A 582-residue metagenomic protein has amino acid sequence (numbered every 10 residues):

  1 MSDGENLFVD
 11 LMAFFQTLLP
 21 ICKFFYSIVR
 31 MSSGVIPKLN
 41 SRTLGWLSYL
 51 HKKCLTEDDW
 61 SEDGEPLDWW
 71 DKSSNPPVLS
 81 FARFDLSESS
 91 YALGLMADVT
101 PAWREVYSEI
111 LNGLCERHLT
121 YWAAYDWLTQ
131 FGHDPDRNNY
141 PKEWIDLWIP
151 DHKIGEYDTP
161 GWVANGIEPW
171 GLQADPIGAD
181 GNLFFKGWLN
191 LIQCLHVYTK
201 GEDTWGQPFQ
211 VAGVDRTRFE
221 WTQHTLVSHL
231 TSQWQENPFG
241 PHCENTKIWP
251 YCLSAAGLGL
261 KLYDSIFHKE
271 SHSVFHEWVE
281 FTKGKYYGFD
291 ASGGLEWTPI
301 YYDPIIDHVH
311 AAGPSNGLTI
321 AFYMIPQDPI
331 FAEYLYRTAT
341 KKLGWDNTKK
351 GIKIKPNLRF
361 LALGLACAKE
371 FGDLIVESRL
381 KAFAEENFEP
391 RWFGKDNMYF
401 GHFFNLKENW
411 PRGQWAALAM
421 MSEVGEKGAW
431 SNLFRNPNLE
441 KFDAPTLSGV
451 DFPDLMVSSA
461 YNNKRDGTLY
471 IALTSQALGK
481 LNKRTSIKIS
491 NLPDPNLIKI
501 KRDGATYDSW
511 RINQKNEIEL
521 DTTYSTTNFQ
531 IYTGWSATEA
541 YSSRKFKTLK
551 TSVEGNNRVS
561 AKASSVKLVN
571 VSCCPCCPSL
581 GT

Functional and structural regions predicted by a protein language model:
F8-S74, F81-R83, S90, L95 (+8 more regions): Terminal, non-catalytic domain-edge segments
N40-H51, S90, R104-W122, I145 (+7 more regions): Hydrophobic core segments within long, regular secondary-structure runs in both alpha- and beta-rich folds
P101-K247, S254, G293-E296: Extended ligand-binding groove/face enriched in aromatic
L119-K142, S232-H242, K283-H310, D346-K355 (+2 more regions): Charged/polar, low-hydrophobicity segments characteristic of intrinsically disordered regions and flexible loops
V214-T225, E236-R359: Extended ligand-binding clefts on enzyme/binding-domain cores
R558-K562, V566-T582: C-terminal outer-membrane/trafficking sorting elements
